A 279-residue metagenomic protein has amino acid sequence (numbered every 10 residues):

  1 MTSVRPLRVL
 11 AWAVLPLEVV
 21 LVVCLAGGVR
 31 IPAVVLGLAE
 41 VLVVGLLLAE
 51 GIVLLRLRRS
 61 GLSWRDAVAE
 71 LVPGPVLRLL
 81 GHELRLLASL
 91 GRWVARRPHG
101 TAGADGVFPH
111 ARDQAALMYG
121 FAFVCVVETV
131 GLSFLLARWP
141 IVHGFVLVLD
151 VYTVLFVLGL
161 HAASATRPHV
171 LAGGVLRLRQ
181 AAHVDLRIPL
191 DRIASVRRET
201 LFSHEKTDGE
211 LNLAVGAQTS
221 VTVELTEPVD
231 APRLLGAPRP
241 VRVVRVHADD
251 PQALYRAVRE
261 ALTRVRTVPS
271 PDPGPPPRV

Functional and structural regions predicted by a protein language model:
M1-L57, D113-T166: Alpha-helical transmembrane spans
M1-R8, I52-R138, P273: N-terminal membrane-targeting/pre-transmembrane regions
A13-C24, G37-L90, V223-V279: Terminal and domain-flanking low-complexity segments
L57, Y152-R197: Conserved beta-hairpin
G61-V68, A88-V94, R167-R179, V196-E205 (+1 more regions): Juxtamembrane/interfacial segments around transmembrane helices
A69-L86, R179-E199: Cytosolic juxtamembrane regulatory segments of multi-pass membrane proteins
A181-R245: Non-transmembrane, membrane-adjacent beta-strand/coil modules in membrane-associated proteins and peripheral
